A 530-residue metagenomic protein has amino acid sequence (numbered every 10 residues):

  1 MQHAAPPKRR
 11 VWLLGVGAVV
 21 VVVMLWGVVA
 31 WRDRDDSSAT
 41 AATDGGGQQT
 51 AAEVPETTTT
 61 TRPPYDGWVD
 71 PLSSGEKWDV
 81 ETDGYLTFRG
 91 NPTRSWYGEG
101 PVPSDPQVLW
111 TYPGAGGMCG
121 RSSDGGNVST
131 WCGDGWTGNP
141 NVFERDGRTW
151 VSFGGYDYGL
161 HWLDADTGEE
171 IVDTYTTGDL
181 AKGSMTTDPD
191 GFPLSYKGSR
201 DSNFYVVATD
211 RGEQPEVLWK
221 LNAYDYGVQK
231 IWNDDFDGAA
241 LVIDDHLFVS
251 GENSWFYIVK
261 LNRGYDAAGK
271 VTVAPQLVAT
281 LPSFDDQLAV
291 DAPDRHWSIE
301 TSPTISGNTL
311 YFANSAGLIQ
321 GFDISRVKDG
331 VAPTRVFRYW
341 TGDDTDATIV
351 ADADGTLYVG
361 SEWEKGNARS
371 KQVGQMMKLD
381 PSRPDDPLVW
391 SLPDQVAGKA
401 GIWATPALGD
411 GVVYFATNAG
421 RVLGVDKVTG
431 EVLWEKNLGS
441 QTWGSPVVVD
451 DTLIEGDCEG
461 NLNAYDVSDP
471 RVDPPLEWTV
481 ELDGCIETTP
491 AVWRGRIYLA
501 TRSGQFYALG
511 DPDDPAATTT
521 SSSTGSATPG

Functional and structural regions predicted by a protein language model:
M1-R9: Terminal targeting segments of Actinobacterial cell-envelope proteins
A4-A5, V16, T50-A51: Compositionally biased, intrinsically disordered low-complexity segments enriched in polar/proline residues
P6-P7, V29-W31, T59: Intrinsically disordered, low-complexity regions enriched in serine, threonine, proline and polar/charged residues
W12-L13, G264: N-terminal export leaders
G15-G27: Hydrophobic membrane-insertion alpha-helices, especially the h-region of bacterial N-terminal signal peptides
M24-Q49, T528: C-terminal region of N-terminal signal peptides and the immediate post-cleavage residues of exported proteins
G47-D83, F88, S95-W136, N141-D237 (+1 more regions): Extracytoplasmic/lumenal domain signature
